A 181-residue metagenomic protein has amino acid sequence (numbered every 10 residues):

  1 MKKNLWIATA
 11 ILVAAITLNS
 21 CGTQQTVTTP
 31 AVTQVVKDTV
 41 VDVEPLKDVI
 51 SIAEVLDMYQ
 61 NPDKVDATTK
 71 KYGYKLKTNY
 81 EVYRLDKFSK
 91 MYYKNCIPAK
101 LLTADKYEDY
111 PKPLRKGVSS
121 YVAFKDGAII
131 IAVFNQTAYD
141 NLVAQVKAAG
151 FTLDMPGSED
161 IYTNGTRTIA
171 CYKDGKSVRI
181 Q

Functional and structural regions predicted by a protein language model:
M1-A8: Bacterial N-terminal signal peptides that target proteins for export
T17-S20: C-terminal motif of bacterial Sec signal peptides marking the signal peptidase cleavage site
G22-Q24: Bacterial signal peptide processing site
D42-P62: N-terminal beta-strand motif that seeds the catalytic metal site of vicinal oxygen chelate
L56-T78, N135-M155: Amphipathic alpha-helical segments
Y92-E159: Long, charged/polar, surface-exposed segments that mediate recognition or autoinhibition
G157-D174, R179-I180: Short, exposed beta-strand-loop hairpins at the edges of beta-sheets in extracellular/periplasmic proteins
